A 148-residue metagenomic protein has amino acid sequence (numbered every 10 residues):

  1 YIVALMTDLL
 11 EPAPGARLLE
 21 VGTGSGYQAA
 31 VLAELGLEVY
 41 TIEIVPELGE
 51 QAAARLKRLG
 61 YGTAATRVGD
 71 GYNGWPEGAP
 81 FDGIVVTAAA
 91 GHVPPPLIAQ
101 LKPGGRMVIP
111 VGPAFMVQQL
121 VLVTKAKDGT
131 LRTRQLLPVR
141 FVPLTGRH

Functional and structural regions predicted by a protein language model:
Y1-T7, E11-P12: Conserved SAM-binding loop and adjacent beta-strand
E11-L131: Conserved nucleotide-cofactor-binding alpha/beta core module
G36, R147-H148: A short, highly charged, low-complexity intrinsically disordered segment
R132-F141, G146: Conserved histidine-centered catalytic loops in small-molecule metabolism enzymes
